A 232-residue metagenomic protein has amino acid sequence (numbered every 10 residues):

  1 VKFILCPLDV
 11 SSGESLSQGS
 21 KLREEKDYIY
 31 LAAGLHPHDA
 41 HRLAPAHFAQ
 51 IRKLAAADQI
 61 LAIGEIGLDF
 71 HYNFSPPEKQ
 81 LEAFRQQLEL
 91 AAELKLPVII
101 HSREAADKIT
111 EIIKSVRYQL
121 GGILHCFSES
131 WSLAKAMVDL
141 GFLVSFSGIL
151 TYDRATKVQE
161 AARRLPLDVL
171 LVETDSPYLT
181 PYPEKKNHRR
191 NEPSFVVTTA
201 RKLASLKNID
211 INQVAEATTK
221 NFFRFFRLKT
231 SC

Functional and structural regions predicted by a protein language model:
V1-C232: Mid-domain alpha/beta scaffold segments of enzyme catalytic cores
